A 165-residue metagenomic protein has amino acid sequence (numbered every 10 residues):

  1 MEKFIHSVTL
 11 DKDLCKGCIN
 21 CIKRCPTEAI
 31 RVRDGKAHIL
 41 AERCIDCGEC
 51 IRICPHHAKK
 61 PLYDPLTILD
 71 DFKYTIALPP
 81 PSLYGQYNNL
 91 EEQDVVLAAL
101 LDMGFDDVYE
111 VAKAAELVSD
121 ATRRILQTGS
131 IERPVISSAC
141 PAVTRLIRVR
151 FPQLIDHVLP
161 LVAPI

Functional and structural regions predicted by a protein language model:
E2-K12, K16-I45, E49-D64: Iron-sulfur cluster-binding cysteine motifs and their immediate structural context in ferredoxin-like electron-transfer
L62-I165: Iron-sulfur-associated redox domains of electron-transfer enzymes in respiratory and anaerobic energy metabolism
